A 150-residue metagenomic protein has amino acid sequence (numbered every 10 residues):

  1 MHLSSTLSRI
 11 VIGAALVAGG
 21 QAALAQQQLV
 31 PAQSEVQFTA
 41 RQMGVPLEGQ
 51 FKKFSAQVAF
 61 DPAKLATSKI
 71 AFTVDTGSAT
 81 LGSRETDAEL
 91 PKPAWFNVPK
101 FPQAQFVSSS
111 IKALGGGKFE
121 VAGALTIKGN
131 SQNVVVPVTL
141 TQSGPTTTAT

Functional and structural regions predicted by a protein language model:
M1-V11: Bacterial N-terminal signal peptides that target proteins for export
G19-G20: N-terminal signal peptide c-region/cleavage motif recognized by signal peptidases
A23-T150: Low-complexity, acidic/polar, glycine-enriched regions of mature
